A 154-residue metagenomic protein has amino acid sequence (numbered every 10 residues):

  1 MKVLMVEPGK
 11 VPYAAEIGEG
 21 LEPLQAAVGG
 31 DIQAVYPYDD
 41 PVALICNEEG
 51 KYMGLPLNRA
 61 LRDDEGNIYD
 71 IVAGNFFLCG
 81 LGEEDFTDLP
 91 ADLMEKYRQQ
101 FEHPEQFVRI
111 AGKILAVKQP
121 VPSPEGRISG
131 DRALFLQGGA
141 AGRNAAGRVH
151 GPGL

Functional and structural regions predicted by a protein language model:
M1-A14, G18, P152: Short, extreme N-terminal segment that most often corresponds to the first beta-strand
G18-Q25, V42: Contiguous interface-forming segments/domains that mediate binding rather than catalysis
D40-D63: Short, structured protein-protein interaction patches enriched in aromatics and acidic/basic residues, typified by
D70-G80: Helix-rich interaction surfaces within compact, conserved domain-sized segments that mediate assembly or partner
T87-S123: Extended coiled-coil/helical scaffolds and adjacent low-complexity linkers that mediate multimerization and adaptor
P124-I128, L136, A140-L154: Non-Sec secretion/translocation targeting segments of pathogen effectors
